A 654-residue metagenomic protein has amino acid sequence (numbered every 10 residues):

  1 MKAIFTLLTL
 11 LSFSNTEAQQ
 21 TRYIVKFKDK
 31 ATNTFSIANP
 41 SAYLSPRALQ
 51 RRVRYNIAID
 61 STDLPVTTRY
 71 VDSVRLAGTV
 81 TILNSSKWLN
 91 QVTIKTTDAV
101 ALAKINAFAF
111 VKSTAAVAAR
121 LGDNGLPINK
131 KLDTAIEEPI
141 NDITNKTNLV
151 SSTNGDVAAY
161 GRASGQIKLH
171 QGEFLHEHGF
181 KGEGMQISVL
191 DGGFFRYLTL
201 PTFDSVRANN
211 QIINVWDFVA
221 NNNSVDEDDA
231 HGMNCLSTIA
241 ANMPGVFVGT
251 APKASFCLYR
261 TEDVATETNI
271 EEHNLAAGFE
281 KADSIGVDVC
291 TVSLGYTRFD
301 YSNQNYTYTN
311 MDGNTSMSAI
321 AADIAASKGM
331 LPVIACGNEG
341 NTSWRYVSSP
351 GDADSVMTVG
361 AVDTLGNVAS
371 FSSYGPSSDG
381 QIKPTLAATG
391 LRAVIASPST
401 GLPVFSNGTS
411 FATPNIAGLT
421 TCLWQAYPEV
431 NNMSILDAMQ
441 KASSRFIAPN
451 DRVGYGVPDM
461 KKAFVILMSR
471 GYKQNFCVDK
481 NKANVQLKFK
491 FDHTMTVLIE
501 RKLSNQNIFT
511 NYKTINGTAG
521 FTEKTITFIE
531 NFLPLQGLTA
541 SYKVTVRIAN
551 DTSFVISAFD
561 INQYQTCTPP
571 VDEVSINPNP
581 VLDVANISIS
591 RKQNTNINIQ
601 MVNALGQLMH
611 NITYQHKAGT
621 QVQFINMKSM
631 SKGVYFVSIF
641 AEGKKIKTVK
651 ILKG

Functional and structural regions predicted by a protein language model:
L7, E17-A18, V497-T514, Q536 (+4 more regions): C-terminal outer-membrane/trafficking sorting elements
Q19-N141: Inhibitory N-terminal propeptides of secreted protease zymogens
Q20, I37, S113, A163 (+8 more regions): Subtilisin-like serine protease catalytic core
I82-S86, D98-L102, L126-V189, T199 (+4 more regions): N-terminal domain-start motif of subtilase-like serine proteases
S164, I285-T291, Q425-K480, N516: C-terminal subdomain of the subtilisin-like protease fold in secreted/lumenal serine endopeptidases
H176, K181-E183, N242-G245, L258-S355 (+3 more regions): Substrate-binding/access-modulating region of protease and related hydrolase catalytic domains
L236, Y259-D263, D288, Y346 (+1 more regions): Hydrolase catalytic cores
V465-N481, D551-N577, K592: Residue-level detector of functionally pivotal "anchor" positions at catalytic/ligand-binding pockets or at interdomain
